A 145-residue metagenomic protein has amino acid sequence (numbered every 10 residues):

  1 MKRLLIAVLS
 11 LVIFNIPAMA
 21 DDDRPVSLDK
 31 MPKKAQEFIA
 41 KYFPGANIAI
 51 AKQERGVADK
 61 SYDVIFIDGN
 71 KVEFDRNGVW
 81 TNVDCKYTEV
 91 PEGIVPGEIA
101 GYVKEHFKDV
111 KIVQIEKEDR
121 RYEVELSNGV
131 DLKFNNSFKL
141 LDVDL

Functional and structural regions predicted by a protein language model:
M1-D23: Bacterial Sec-dependent N-terminal signal peptides
D21-L145: Interaction-mediating elements
